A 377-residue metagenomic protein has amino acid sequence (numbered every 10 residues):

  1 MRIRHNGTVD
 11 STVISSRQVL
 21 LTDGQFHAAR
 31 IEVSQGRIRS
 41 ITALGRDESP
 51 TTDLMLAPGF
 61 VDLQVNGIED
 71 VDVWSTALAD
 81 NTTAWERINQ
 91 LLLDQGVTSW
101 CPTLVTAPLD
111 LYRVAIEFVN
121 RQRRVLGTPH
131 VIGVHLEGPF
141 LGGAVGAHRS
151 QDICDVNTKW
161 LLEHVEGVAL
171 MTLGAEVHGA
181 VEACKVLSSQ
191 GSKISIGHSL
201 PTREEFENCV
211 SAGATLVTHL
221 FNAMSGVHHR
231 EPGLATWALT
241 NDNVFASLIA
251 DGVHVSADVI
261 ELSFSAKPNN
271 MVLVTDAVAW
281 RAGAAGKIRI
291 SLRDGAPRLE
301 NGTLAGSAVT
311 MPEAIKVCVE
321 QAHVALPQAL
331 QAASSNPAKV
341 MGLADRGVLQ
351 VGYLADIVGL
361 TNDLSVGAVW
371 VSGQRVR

Functional and structural regions predicted by a protein language model:
M1-G45, Q374-R375: N-terminal metal-binding scaffold of metallo-dependent hydrolase/deaminase domains
R2-S16, A43-E86, Q90: Replace "His-x-His-based motif
M55, G59-V61, V134, S195 (+1 more regions): Residue-level marker for buried hydrophobic side chains located in beta-strands that build the well-ordered beta-sheet
N66-I68, E86-A115, T128-G143, V165-E176 (+5 more regions): Divalent metal-dependent hydrolysis catalytic cores, especially in the metallo-beta-lactamase
N66-V71, L78-N81, Q90-C101, G143-V165 (+5 more regions): Active-site gating loops and adjacent loop-to-helix segments of metal-dependent hydrolytic enzymes
L136, L187, V217, C318 (+1 more regions): Conserved, mostly hydrophobic/aromatic
A144, E163-R281, R298: Active-site core of metal-dependent hydrolases
G233-A246, F264-Y353, I357-L360: His/Asp/Glu-enriched, well-ordered alpha-helical/loop segment that forms or immediately abuts the divalent-metal
